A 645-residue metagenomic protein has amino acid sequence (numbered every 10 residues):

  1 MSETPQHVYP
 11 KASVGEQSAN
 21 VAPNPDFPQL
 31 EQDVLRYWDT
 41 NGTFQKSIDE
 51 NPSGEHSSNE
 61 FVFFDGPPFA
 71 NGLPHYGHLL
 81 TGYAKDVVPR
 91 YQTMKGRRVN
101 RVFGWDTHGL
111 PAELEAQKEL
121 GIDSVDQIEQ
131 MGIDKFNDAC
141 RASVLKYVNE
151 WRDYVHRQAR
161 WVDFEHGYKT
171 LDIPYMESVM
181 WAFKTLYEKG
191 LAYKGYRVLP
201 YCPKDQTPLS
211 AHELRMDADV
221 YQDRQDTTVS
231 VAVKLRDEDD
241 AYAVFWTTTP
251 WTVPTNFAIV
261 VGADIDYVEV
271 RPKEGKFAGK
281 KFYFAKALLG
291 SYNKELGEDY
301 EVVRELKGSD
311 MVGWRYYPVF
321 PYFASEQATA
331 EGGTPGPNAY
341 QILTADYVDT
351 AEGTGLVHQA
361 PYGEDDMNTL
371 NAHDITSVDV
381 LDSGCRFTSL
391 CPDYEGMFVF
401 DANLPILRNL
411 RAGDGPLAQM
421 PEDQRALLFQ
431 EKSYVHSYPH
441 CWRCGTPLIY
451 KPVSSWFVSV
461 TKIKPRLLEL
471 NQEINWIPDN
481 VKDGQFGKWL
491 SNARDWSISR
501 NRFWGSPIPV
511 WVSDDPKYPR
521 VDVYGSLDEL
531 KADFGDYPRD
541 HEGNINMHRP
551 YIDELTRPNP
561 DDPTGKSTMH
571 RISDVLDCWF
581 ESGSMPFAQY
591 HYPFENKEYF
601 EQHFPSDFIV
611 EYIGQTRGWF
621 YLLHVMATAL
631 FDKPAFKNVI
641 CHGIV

Functional and structural regions predicted by a protein language model:
S2-E274, Q359-A372, T376-C391, A418-L468 (+4 more regions): N-terminal, positively charged nucleic-acid-binding surface of large information/translation enzymes
E3-V8, H75, P318-P321, Q327 (+1 more regions): A glycine- and charged-residue-rich anion-binding loop/surface
F69-F103, K118-I122, P200-D205, H212-A241 (+9 more regions): Conserved active-site neighborhood of enzyme catalytic/cofactor-binding cores
H166-Y168, I477-K482: Short, solvent-exposed helix-loop connector elements
V233-E238, R271-A278, P318-E326, G332-T334 (+4 more regions): Short acidic, glycine-rich loop/turn motifs
T255-V261, I265-E269, K273-S383, K464: Catalytic alpha/beta core of large soluble enzyme barrels
G279, G308-G313, D393-L404, A412 (+1 more regions): A glycine-biased structural micro-motif
R304, P416-C444, D553-D574: Short acidic, Pro/Gly- and aromatic-enriched capping/linker segments at domain boundaries
